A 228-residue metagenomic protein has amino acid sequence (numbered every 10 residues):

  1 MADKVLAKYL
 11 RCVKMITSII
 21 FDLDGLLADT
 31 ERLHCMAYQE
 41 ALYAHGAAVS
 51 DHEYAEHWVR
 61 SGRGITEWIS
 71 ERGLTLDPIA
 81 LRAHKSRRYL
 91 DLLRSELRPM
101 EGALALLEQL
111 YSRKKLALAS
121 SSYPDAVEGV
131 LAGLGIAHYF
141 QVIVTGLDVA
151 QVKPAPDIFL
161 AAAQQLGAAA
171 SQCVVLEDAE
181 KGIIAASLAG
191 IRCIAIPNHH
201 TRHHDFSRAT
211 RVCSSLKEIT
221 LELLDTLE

Functional and structural regions predicted by a protein language model:
K4-T17, P124-E228: Asp-based, Mg2+/Mn2+-dependent phosphohydrolase catalytic module
K14-A105, Y111-S112: N-terminal helical cap/lid subdomain that shapes the substrate entry/recognition surface in HAD-like hydrolases
L27, P99, L116-A119, Q151 (+2 more regions): Conserved SAM-binding loop
A48, K115-L116, R192: Residue-level detector of anion-binding/catalytic polar loops
L92-L97, S121, A189-G190: Short, flexible loop segments at the rims of nucleotide/cofactor-binding pockets, characterized by
A103-L131, A186: Substrate-recognition element of Asp-dependent hydrolases with the DxDx(T/V) motif
